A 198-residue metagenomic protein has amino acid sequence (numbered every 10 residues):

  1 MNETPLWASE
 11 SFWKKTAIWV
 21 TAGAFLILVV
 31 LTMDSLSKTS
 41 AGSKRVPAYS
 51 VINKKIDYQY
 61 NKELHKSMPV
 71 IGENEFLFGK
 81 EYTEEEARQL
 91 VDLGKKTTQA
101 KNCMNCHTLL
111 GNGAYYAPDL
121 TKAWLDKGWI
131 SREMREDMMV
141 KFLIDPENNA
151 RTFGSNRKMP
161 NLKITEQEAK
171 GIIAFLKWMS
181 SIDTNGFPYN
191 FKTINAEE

Functional and structural regions predicted by a protein language model:
M1-I18: N-terminal positive-inside, membrane-proximal cytosolic segments immediately preceding the first
A17-D34: Hydrophobic membrane-insertion alpha-helices, especially the h-region of bacterial N-terminal signal peptides
M33-K44: Juxtamembrane/interface segments at transmembrane-helix termini
R45-L64: Short extracytoplasmic/periplasmic juxtamembrane "stem" segments immediately C-terminal to an N-terminal membrane anchor
K62-Q99, G128: Electrostatic cytochrome c docking/interface patches
R88-Q89, L110-Y115, K122-G186, E198: Extracytoplasmic electron-transfer domains, predominantly the class I c-type cytochrome c fold
G94, A100-L110, I172-L176: The canonical Cys-X-X-Cys-His
N190-E198: Post-kinase regulatory C-tail/linker adjacent to protein kinase catalytic domains
